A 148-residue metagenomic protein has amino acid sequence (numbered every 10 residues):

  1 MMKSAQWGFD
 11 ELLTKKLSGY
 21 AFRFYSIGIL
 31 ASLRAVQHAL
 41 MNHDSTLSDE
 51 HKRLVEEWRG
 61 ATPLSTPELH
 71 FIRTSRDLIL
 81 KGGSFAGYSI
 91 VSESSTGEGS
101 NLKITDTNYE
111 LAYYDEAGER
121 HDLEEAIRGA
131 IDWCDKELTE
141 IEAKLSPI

Functional and structural regions predicted by a protein language model:
M1-I27, A31, S45-I148: Acidic, Ser/Thr/Gly/Pro-rich intrinsically disordered interaction regions
A35-D44: Extended, well-ordered alpha-helical segments in internal regulatory regions
